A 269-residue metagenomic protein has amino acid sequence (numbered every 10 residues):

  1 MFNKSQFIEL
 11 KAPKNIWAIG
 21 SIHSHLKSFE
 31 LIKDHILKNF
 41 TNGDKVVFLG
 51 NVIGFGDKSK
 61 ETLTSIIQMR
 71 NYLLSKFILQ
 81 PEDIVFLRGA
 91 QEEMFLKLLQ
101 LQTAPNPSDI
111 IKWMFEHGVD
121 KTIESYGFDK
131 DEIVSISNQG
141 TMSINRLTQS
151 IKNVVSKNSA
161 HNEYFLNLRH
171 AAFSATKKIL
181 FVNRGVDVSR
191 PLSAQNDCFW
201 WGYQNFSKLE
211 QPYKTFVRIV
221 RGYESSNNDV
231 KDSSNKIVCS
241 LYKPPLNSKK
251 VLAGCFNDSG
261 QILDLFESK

Functional and structural regions predicted by a protein language model:
M1-S65: N-terminal active-site segment of His-dependent metallophosphoesterases
N15-I16, K45, V85, I179 (+1 more regions): Structural motif
S21, N51, G89-A90, T122 (+4 more regions): Divalent metal-coordination and catalytic microenvironments
S24, G54-F55, E93-K97, V188 (+1 more regions): Active-site micro-motifs of SAM-dependent methyltransferase domains
H35-I36, L63-I66, Q102-P105, D197-W200 (+1 more regions): Glycine-rich, phosphate-binding/catalytic loops in enzymes
G43-D44, P81-E82, N235-K236: Short glycine-/polar-rich loops that comprise or flank the Walker A/P-loop and associated switch/sensor motifs
G56-Y164: Active-site neighborhood of divalent metal-dependent phosphoester bond hydrolases
F128-V238, K243-K249, D258-I262, F266: Acidic, His/Gly-enriched loop-helix segments that form or flank divalent-metal centers in metallo-dependent hydrolases
